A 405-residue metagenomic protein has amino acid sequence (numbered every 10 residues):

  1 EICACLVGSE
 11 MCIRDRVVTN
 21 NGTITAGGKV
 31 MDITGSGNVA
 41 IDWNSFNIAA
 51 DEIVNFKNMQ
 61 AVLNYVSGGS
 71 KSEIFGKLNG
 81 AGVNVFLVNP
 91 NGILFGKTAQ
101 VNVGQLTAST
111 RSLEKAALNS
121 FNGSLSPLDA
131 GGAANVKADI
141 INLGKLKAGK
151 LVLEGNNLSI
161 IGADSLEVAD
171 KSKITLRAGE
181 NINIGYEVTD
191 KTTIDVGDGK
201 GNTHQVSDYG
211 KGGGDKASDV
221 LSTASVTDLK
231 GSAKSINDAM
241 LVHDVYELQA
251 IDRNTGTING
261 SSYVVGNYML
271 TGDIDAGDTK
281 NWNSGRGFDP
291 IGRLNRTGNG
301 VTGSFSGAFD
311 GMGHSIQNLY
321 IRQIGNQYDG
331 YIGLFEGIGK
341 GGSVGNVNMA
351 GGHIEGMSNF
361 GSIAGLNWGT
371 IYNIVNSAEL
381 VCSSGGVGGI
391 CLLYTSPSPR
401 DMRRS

Functional and structural regions predicted by a protein language model:
E1-G8, I13, Y394-S405: Single conserved hydrophobic/aromatic residue that forms the stacking wall/gate of nucleotide- or nucleobase-binding
C3, V18, T25, Y372-V375 (+1 more regions): Residues marking helix boundaries in flexible regions
A4, I13, A108, D190 (+4 more regions): Intrinsically disordered, low-complexity segments enriched in glycine/proline and serine/threonine
S9-E10, R14-S165, F309, S315 (+1 more regions): Solvent-exposed adhesion/ligand-recognition segments of exported proteins
I48, E167-S396: Surface-exposed repetitive/solenoidal architectures
L128, I291, S398-R400: Generic low-complexity segments that are intrinsically disordered, proline-rich and/or Lys/Arg-biased
